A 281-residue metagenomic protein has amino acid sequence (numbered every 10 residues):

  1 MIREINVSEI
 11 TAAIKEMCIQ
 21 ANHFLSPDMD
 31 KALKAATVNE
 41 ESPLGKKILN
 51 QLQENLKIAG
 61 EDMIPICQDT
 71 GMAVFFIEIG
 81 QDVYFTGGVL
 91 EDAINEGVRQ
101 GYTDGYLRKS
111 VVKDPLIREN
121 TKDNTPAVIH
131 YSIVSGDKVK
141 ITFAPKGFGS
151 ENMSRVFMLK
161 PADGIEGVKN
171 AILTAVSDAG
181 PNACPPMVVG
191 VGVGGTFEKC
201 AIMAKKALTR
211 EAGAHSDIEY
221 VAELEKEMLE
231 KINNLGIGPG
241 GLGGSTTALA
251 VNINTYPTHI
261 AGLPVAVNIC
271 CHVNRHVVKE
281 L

Functional and structural regions predicted by a protein language model:
M1-L281: Non-transmembrane, aqueous-exposed alpha-helical and coiled segments at domain scale
